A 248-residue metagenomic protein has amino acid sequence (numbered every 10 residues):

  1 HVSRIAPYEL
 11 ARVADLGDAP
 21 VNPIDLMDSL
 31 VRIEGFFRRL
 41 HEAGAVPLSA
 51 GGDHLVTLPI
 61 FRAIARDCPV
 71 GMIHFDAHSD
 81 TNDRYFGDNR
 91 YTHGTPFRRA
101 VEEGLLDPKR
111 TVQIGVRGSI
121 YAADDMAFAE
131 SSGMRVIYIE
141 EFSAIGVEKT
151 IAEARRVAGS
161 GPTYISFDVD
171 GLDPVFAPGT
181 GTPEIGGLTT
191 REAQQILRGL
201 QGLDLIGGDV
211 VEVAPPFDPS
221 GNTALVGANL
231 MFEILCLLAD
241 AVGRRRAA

Functional and structural regions predicted by a protein language model:
H1-A248: Conserved alpha-helical scaffold segments that buttress catalytic/binding sites
